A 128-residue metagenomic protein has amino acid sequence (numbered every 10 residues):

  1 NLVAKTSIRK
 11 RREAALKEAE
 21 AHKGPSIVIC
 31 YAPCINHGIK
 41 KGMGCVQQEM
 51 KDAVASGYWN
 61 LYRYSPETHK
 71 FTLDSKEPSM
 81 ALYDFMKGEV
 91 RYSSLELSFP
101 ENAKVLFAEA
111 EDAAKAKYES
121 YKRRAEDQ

Functional and structural regions predicted by a protein language model:
L2-A4, I29-C30: General beta-strand structural signal in soluble alpha/beta enzymes
V3-T6, K104-Q128: Thiamine diphosphate
K5-E13: Active-site glycine- and acidic-residue-rich loops that bind and position anionic ligands or nucleotide-like cofactors
A14-N102, E109, Y121-R124: Glycine/aspartate-rich loop-and-adjacent alpha/beta segment that forms the canonical ThDP
